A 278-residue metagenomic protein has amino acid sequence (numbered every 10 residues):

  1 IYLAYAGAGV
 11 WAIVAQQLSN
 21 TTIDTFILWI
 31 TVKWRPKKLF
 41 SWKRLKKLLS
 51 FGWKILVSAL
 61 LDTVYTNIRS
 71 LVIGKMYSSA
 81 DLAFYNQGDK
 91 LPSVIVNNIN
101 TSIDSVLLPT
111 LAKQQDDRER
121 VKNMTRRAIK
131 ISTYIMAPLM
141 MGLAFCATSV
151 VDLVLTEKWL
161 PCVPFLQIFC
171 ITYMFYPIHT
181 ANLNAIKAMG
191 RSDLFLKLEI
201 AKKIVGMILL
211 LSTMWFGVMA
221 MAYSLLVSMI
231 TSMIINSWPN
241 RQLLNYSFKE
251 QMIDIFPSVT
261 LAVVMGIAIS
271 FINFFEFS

Functional and structural regions predicted by a protein language model:
I1, A12-W29, S58, D62 (+4 more regions): Short runs within selected transmembrane alpha-helices of multi-pass transporters and secretion channels
Y2-A6, T63-V94, P109-Q114, L143 (+2 more regions): Helix-terminus/linker motif at the lipid-water interface of multi-pass membrane proteins
V10, F26-L71, A80, V106-N123 (+1 more regions): Interhelical loop/hinge segments that connect adjacent transmembrane helices in multipass membrane
V10-I13, K47-F51, I55, V72-S93 (+2 more regions): Interfacial/gating helices of multi-pass transporter permease domains
T22, K54, R69-L71, D81-N100 (+3 more regions): Alpha-helical transmembrane segments of polytopic membrane transporters and translocases
P36, G88, P92-M136, L183-A188: Helix-loop junctions and terminal segments of transmembrane helices in multi-pass membrane transport/translocation
K122-Y176, M207-S212, A262-F275: Alpha-helical transmembrane segments of multi-pass membrane transport and lipid-handling proteins
K202, F216, M252-S278: Transmembrane alpha-helical segments of multi-pass transport proteins
